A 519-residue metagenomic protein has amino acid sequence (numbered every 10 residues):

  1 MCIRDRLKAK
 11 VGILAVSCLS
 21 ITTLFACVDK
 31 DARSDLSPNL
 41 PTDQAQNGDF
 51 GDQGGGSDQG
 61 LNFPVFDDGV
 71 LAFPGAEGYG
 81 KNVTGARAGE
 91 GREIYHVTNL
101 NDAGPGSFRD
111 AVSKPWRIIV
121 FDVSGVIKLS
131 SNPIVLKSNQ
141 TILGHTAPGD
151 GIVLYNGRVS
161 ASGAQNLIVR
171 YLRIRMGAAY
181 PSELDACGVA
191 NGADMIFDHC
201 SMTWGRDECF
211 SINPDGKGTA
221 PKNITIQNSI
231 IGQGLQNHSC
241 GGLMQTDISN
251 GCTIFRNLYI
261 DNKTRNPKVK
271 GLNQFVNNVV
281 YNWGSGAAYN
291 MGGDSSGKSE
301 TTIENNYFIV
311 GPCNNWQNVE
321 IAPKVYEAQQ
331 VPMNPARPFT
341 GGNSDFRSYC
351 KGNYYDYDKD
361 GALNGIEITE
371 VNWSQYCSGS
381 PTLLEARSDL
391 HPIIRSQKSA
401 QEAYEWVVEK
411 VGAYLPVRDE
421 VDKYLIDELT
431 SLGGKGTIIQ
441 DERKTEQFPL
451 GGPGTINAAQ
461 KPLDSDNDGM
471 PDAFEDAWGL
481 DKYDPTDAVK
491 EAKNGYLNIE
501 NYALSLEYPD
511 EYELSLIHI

Functional and structural regions predicted by a protein language model:
M1-R6, I517-I519: Conserved small/polar residues in nucleotide/adenosyl-binding loops
T23-Q59: Bacterial Sec-dependent N-terminal signal peptides
F73-I119, D487: Acidic Gly/Asp/Thr-rich repetitive segments characteristic of extracellular carbohydrate-active and adhesion proteins
R109-P115, I127-L143, I152-R170, M176-G192: Extracellular beta-strand-rich solenoid/capping regions of secreted or surface-exposed proteins that bind or remodel
N139-G144, Q165-M176, A193-D207, T219-R265 (+3 more regions): Right-handed parallel beta-helix
L154-S160, Y180-V189, W204-P221, L235-T246 (+3 more regions): Extracellular beta-strand/beta-solenoid scaffold signature
V269-Q447: Extracellular beta-rich repeat passengers
E446-L516: Extracellular calcium-associated, cysteine-rich motifs in secreted modular proteins
